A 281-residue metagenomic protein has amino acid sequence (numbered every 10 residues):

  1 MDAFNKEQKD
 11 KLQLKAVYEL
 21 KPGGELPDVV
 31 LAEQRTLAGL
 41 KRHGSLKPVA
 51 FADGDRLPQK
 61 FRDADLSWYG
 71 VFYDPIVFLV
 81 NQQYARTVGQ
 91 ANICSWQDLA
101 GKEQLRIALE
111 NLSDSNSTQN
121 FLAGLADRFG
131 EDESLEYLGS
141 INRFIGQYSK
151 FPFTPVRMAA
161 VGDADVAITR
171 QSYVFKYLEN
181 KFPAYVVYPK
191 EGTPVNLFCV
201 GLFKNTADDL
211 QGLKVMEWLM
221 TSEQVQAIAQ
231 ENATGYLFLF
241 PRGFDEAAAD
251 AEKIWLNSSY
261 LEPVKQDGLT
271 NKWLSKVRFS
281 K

Functional and structural regions predicted by a protein language model:
M1-G39, H43: Early extracytoplasmic/lumenal segment of secretory-pathway proteins
E25-V29, K47-F78, W96-Q97, A108: A structural signal for short loop-to-beta-strand junctions that line the ligand-binding cleft of periplasmic/secreted
L40-V49, K60-L66, K176-Y188: Ligand-binding "clamshell"
R56-K60, D74, Y137-N142, Y148-S149 (+2 more regions): Periplasmic-binding protein-like
A64-V71, V80-Q82, T87-G89, K102-F129 (+2 more regions): Short beta-strand->loop
L79-Y84, L197-D208, A227-I228: A bilobed periplasmic-binding-protein/Venus flytrap-type ligand-binding module shared by bacterial periplasmic
I107-S113, L219-R242: Periplasmic-binding protein-like
G124-P189: Ligand-binding pocket segment of bilobal, Venus flytrap-like solute-binding proteins
